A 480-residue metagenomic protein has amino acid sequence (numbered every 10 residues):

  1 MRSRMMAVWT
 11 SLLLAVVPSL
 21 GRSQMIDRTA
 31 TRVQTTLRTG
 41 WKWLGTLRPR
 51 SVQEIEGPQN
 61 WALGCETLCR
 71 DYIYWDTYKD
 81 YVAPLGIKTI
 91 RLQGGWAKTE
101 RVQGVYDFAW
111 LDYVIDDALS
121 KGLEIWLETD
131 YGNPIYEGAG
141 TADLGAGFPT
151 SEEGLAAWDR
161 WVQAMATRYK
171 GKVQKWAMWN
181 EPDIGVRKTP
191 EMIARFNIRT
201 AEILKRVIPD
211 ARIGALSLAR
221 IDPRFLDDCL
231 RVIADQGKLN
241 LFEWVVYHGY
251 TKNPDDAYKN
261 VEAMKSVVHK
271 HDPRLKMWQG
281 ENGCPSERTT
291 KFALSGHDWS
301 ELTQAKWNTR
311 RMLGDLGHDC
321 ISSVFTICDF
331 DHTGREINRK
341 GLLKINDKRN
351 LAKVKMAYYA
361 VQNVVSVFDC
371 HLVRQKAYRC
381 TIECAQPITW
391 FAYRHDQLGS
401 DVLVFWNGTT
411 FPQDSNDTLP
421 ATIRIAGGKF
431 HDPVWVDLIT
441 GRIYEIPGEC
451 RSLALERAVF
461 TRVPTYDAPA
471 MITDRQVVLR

Functional and structural regions predicted by a protein language model:
R2, S19-W75, L85: Mature N-terminal, pre-catalytic/accessory segment of carbohydrate-active enzymes
W9-V16: Bacterial N-terminal signal peptides
L85-V105, W110-F242: Substrate-binding cleft and catalytic face of glycoside hydrolase catalytic domains, especially the flexible beta-alpha
P190-R311, H318: Noncatalytic carbohydrate-binding groove/subsite architecture in carbohydrate-active enzymes
C284-S366, K376-E383: Aromatic/acidic polysaccharide-binding cleft in carbohydrate-active enzymes
T381-K429: Carbohydrate-binding surface patches
R424-I443: Solvent-exposed beta-hairpin/edge-strand motifs
P447-R480: C-terminal beta-strand-rich structural cap/linker in extracellular carbohydrate-active enzymes
